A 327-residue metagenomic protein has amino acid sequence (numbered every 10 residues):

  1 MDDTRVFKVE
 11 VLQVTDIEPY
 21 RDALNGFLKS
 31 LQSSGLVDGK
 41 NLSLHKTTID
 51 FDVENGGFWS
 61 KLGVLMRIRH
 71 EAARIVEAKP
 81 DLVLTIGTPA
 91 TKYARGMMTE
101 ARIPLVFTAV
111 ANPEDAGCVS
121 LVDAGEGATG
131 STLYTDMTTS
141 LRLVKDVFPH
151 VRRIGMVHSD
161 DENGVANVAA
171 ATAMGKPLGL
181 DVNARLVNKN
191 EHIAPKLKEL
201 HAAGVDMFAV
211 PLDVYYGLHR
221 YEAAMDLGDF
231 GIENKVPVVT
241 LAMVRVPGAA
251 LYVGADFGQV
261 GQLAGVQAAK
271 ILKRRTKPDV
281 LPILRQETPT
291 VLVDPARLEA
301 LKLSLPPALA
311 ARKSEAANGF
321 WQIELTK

Functional and structural regions predicted by a protein language model:
M1-K327: Short hydrophobic alpha-helices and adjacent helix-cap/hinge residues
